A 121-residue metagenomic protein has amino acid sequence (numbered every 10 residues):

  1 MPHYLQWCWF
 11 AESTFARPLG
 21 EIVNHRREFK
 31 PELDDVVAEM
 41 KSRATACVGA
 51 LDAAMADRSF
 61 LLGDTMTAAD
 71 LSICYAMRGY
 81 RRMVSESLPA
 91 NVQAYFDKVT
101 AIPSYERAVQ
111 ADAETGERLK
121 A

Functional and structural regions predicted by a protein language model:
M1-W7: Alpha-helical secondary-structure segments
W7-A101: GST-like fold's C-terminal all-alpha helical module
Y105-A121: Terminal-tail/helix-coil boundary detector
